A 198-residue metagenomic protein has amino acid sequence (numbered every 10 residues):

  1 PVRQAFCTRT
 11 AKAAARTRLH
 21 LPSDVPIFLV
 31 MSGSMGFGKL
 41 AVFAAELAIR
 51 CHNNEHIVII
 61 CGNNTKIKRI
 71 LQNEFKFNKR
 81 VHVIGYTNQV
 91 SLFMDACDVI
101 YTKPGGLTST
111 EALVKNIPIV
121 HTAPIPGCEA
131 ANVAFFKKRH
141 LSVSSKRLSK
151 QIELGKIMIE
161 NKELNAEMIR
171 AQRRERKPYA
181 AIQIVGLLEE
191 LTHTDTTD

Functional and structural regions predicted by a protein language model:
P1-F6, S34-M35: Short beta-strand->alpha-helix junction loop in the catalytic core of nucleotide-activated group-transfer enzymes
P1-V2, Y86-T87, G106, P124-C128 (+1 more regions): Short, acidic/turn-prone active-site loops that include or flank metal/cofactor- and phosphate-binding residues
A11-A13, V143, L148-S149, K156-R173 (+1 more regions): Conserved donor-nucleotide binding/catalytic region of nucleotide-linked donor-dependent transferases
K12-C97: Donor-nucleotide binding loops and adjacent catalytic segments primarily of GT-B fold Leloir glycosyltransferases
I67, N88-Q89, T108, K150-L154: Short acidic active-site motifs
V90-A131: A donor-sugar binding/catalytic signature common to diverse glycosyltransferases and related nucleotide-sugar
P126-K156: Change "using UDP/GDP/dTDP sugars" to "using nucleotide sugars
K177-D198: C-terminal alpha-helical cap of glycosyltransferases
